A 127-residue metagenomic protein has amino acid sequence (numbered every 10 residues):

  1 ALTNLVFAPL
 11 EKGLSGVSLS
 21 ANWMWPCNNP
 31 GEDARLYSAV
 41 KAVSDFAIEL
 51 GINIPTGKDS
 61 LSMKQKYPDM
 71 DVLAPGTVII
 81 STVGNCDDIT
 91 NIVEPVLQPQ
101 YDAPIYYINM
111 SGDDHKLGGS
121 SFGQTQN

Functional and structural regions predicted by a protein language model:
A1-N127: Glycine/proline-enriched, intrinsically flexible loops and inter-domain linkers
